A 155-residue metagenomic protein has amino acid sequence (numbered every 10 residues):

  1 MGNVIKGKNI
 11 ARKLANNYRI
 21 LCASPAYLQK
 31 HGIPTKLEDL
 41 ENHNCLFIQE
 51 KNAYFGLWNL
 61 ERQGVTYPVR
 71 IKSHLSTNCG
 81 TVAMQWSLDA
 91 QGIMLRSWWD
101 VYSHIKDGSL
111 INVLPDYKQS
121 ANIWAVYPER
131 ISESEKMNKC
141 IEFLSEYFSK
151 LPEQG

Functional and structural regions predicted by a protein language model:
M1, G92-R96, V113: Paired acidic/hydrophobic, glycine-rich loop segments that form the ligand-binding mouth/hinge of periplasmic-binding
M1-T77: Acidic, Gly/Pro-rich loop/turn segments at junctions of secondary structure
A11-L14, D107-Q119: Short beta-strand->loop
R12, E38, M84-Q85, N138: Alpha-helical segments flanking ligand/cofactor-binding loops in enzyme cores
R19, L88-I93: Alpha-to-beta junction loops
P25-A26, T81, W99-D100: Alpha-helix/helix-capping structural signal
L40, Q85-A90, I105: Hydrophobic residues within well-ordered alpha-helices
W98-D107, Y117-G155: C-terminal effector-binding regulatory domain of bacterial HTH transcription factors
